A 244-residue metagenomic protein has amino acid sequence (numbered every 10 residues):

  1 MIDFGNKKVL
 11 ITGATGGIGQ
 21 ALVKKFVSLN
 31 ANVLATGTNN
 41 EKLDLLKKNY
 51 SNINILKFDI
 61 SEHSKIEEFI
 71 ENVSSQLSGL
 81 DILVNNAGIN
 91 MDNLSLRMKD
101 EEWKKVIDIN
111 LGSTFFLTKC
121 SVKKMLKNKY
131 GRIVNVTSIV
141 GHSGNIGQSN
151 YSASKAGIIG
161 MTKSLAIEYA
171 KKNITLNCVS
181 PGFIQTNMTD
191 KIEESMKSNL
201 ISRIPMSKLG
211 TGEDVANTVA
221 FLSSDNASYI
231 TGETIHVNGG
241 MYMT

Functional and structural regions predicted by a protein language model:
T15-G16: Conserved glycine-rich cofactor-binding loop
G79, A170, T175, I230-G232 (+1 more regions): Short, small/polar-rich loop/turn modules that mediate ligand/substrate recognition or access, typified
L94-S95, K99-I107, T189, M196 (+1 more regions): Substrate-binding pocket helix/loop in short-chain dehydrogenase/reductase
T118, S154, T162: Active-site helix of classical SDR
K123, I167-K171, S228: Alpha-helical segment proximal to the catalytic Tyr-Lys
Y130, K208-M243: C-terminal substrate-recognition "lid" of short-chain dehydrogenase/reductases
S138: Residue(s) in the substrate-gating loop at a strand-loop-helix junction that position the organic substrate next
